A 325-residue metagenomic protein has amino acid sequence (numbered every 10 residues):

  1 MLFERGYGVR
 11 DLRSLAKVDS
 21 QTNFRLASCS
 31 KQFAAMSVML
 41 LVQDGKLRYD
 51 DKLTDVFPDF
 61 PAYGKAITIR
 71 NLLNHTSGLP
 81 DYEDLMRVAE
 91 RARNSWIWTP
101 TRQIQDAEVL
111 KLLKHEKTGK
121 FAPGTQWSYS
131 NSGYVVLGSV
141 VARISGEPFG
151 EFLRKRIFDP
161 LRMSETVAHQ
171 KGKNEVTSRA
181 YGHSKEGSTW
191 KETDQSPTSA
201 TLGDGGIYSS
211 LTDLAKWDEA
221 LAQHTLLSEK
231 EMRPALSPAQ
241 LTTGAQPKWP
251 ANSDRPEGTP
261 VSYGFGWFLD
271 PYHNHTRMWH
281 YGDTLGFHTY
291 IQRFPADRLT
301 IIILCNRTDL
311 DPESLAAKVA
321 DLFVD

Functional and structural regions predicted by a protein language model:
M1-L26, K46-D51, L112, K191-E192 (+2 more regions): Short, conserved catalytic-motif segment at the N-terminal edge
E4-Y7, D11-L12, G64-T284: Short, surface-exposed loop or secondary-structure junction motifs that flank catalytic or metal-binding residues
R13-N71, F121-S132, L202-G205, R298: Short active-site loop at a secondary-structure junction that contains or immediately precedes the catalytic residue(s)
S14-A16, H288-I291, D311-A317: A short, polar/proline- and glycine-enriched secondary-structure boundary/capping micro-motif
A16-V18, T193-P197, R293-D297: Short, flexible turn/loop "capping" segments at secondary-structure junctions
D44, G187, H273, A296-D297: Residue-level recognition of short loop/turn positions
Q240-N252, I303-D325: Short, gly/Ser/Thr-rich active-site loops of penicillin-recognizing serine hydrolases
R277-H280, H288-R307: Short, well-ordered beta-strand elements
